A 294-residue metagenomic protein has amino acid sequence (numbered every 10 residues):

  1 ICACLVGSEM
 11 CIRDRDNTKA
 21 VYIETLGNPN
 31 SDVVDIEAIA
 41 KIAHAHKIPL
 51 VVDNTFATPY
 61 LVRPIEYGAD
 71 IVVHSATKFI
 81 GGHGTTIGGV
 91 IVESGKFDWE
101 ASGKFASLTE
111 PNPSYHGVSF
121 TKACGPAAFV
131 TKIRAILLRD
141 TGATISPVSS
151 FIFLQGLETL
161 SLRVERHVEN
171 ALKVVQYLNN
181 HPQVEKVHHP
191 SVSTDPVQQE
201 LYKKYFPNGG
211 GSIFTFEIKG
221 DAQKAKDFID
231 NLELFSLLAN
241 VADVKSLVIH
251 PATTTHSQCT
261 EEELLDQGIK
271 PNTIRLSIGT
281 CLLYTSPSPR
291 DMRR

Functional and structural regions predicted by a protein language model:
I1-G7, I12, Y284-R294: Single conserved hydrophobic/aromatic residue that forms the stacking wall/gate of nucleotide- or nucleobase-binding
C2, G142, L265-D266: Short secondary-structure boundary/capping segments
C4-L5, E66, N208: Residue-level signal for WD-repeat beta-propeller blades
S8-E9, R13-H181, H188: Conserved PLP-enzyme active-site core in the AAT-like
V164, Q183-I274, I278: Conserved C-terminal alpha-helix-loop-beta "cap" of PLP-dependent enzymes that closes/shapes the active-site mouth
G279-L283: A short, acidic, flexible beta-alpha connecting loop/helix-capping segment that sits on the rim of active
